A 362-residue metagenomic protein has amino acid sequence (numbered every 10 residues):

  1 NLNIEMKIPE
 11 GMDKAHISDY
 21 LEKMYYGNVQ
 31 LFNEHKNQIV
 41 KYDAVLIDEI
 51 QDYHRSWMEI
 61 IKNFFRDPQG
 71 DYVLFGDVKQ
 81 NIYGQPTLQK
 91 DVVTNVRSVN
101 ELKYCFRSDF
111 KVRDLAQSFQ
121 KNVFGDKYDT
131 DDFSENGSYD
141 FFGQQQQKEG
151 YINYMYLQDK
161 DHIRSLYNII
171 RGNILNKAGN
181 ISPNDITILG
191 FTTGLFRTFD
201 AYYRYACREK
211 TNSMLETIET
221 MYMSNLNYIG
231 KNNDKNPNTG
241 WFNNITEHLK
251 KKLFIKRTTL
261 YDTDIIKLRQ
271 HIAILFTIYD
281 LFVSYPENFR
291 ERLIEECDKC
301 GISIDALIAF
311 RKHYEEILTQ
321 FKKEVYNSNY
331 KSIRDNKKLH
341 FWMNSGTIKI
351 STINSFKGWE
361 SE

Functional and structural regions predicted by a protein language model:
N3, A44, Q51-Q320, N327 (+1 more regions): Conserved helicase motor core of SF1/SF2 NTP-dependent helicases
I4-D43, E49, Y53-I60, I348-S355: Conserved RecA-like ASCE ATPase "motif II neighborhood" in helicase/translocase motors
